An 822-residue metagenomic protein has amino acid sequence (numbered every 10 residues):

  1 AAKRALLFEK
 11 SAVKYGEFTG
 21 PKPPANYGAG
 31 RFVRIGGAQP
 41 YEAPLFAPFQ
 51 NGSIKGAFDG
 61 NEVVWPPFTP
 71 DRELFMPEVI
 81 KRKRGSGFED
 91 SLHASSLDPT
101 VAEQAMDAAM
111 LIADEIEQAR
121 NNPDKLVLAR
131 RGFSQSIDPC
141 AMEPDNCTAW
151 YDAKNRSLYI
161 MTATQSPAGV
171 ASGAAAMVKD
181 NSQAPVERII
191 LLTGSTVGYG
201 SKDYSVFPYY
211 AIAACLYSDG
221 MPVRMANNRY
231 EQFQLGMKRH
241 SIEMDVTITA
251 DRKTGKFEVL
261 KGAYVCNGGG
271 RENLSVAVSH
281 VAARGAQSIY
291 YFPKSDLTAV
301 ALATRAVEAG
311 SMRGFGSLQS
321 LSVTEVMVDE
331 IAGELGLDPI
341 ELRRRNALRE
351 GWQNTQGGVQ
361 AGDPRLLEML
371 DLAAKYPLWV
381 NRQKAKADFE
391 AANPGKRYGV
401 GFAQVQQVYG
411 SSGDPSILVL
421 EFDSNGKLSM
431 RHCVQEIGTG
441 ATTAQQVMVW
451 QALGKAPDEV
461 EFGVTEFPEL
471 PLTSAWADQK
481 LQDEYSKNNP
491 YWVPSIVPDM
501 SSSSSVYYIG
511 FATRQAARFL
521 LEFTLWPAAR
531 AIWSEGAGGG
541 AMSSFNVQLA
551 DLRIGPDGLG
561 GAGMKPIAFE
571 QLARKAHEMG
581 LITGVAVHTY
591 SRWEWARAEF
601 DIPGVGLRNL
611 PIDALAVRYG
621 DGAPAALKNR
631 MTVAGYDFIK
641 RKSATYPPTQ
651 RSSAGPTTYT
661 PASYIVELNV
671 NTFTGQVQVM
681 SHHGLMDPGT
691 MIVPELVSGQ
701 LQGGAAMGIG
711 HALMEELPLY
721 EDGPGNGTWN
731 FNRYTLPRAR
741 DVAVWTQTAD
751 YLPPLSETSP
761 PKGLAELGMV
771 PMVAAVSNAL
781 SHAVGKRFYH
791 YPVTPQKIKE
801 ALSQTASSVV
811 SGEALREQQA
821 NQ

Functional and structural regions predicted by a protein language model:
A2-G173, D371-Q407, D551, D557-Y659 (+1 more regions): Extended, polar/acidic
A2-R4, P144, A171-G173, G200-S205 (+9 more regions): Short acidic, glycine/serine/threonine-rich loops at helix termini
P21, Y27, I190-Y209, F233-L235 (+8 more regions): FAD-binding core of FAD-dependent oxidoreductases, characterized by glycine-rich FAD pyrophosphate-binding loops
D71, R82, S86-S91, L97 (+5 more regions): Glycine-rich loop/linker segments at domain edges
M142-P144, A163-Q165, Y409-S429: Active-site-adjacent "gating/activation" loops or surface patches in catalytic cores
E143-T148, E243-D245, G399, D414-V419 (+1 more regions): Short glycine-rich loop/turn motifs
D180-R188, L216-V223, S279-G395, Q407 (+1 more regions): C-terminal catalytic domains of large/alpha subunits in multi-subunit enzymes
S195-N227, Q234, A441-V449: Thiamine diphosphate
